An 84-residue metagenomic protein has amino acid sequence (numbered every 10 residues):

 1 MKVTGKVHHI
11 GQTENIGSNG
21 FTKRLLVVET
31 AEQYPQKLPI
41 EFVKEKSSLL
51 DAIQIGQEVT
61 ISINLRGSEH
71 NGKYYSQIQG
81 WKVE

Functional and structural regions predicted by a protein language model:
M1-E84: Single-stranded nucleic acid-binding surfaces, predominantly the OB-fold ssDNA-binding core
